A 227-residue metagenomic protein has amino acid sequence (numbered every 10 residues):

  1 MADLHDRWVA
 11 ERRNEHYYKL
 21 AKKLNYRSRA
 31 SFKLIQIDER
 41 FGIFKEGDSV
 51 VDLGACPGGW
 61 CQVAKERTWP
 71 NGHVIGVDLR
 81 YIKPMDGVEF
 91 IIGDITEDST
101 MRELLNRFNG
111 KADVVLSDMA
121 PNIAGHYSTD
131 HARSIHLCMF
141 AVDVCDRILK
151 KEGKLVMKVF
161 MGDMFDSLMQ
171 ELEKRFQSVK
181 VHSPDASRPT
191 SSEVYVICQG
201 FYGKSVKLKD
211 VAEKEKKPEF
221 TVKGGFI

Functional and structural regions predicted by a protein language model:
A2-R29, E39-I43, S187-I227: SAM/dcSAM-binding transferase cores
E39-E46, F108-N109, R147-I148: Glycine-rich helix-loop-beta junction characteristic of Rossmann-like nucleotide cofactor-binding loops
E46-C56: Conserved class I S-adenosyl-L-methionine
D48, G72, G153: Glycine-centered, small-residue-biased loops immediately flanking beta-strands in adenine/cofactor-binding cores
P57-P70: Conserved SAM-binding loop of SAM-dependent methyltransferases across substrates and taxa, primarily the Class I
V77-A124: S-adenosyl-L-methionine
D78, M119-P121, K158-M161, P184-D185: Short strand-turn motif at the edge of the Rossmann-like AdoMet-binding core
H131-R133, L137-H182: Conserved Class I SAM-dependent methyltransferase catalytic core
